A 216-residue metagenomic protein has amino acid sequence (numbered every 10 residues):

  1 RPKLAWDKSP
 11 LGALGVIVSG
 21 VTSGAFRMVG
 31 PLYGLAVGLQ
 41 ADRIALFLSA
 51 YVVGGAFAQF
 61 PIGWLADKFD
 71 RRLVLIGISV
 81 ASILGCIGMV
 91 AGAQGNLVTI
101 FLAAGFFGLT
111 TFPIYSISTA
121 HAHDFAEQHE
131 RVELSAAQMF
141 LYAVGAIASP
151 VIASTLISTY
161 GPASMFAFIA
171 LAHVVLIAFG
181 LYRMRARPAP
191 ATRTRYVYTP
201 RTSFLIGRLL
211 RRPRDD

Functional and structural regions predicted by a protein language model:
A5-A25, G105, L109: Pair of pore-lining "gating" transmembrane helices in MFS-fold secondary transporters
G12-G15, S23-Q40, I44: Helix-loop boundary and gating motifs at the non-cytosolic
A41, A126-Q138: Loop-to-transmembrane helix entry/capping segments in MFS-fold secondary transporters and related SLC/MFSD carriers
A58-D70, I157-S158: Helix-to-loop junctions at the C-terminal end of transmembrane segments in multipass secondary transporters
L73-G88, A170: Structural signature of the two symmetry-related core transmembrane helices
F112-A126: Intracellular juxtamembrane helix-capping segments at the cytosolic ends of symmetry-related transmembrane helices
T155-H173: A membrane-interface helix-boundary motif in multi-pass transporters
R183-D216: Intrinsic disorder in cytosolic terminal tails and internal cytosolic loops of multi-pass membrane transporters
